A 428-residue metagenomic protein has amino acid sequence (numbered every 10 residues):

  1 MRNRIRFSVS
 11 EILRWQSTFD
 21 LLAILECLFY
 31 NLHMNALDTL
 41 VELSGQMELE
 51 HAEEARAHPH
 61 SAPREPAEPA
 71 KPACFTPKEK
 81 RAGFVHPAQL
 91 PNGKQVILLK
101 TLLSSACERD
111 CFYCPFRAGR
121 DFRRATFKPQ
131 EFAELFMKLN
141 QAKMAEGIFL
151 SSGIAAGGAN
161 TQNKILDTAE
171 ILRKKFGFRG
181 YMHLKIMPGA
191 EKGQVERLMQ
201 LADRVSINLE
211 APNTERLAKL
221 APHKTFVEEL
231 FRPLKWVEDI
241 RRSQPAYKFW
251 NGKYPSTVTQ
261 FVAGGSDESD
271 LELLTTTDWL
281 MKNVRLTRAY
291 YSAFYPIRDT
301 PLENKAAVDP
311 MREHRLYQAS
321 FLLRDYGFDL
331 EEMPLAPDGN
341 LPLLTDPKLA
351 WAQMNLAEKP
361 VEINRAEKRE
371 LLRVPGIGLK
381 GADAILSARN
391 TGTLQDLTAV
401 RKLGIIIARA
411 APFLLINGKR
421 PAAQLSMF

Functional and structural regions predicted by a protein language model:
F7-A106, I406-I407, F413-L415, K419-F428: Flexible, acidic/Gly-rich N-terminal and inter-domain linker regions that tether and position cofactor-handling modules
L99-L102, Q130-Q141, A246: Short, charged beta->alpha transition segments
T101-Q130: Canonical Radical SAM [4Fe-4S] cluster-binding loop centered on the CxxxCxxC motif and its immediate flanking residues
A133, A156-M333: Conserved AdoMet/S-adenosylmethionine-binding subsite of the radical SAM
M137-G153: Short Fe-S-cluster ligation motifs
L302-L372, A411-F428: Long, highly charged, low-complexity intrinsically disordered interaction regions that mediate electrostatic DNA/RNA
A388-R389: Residue-level signature of tetratricopeptide-repeat
